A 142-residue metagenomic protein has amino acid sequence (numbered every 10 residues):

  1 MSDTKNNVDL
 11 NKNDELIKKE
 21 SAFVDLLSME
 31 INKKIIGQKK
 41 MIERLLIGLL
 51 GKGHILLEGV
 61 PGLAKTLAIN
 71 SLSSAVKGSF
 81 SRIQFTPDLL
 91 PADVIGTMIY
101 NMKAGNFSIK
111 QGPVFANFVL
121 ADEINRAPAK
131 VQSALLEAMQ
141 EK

Functional and structural regions predicted by a protein language model:
M1-D14: Interdomain "pre-motor" coupling segment immediately N-terminal to P-loop NTPase/helicase cores
I17-L63: Pre-Walker A (pre-P-loop) alpha-helix and adjacent loop at the N terminus of AAA/AAA+ ATPase modules, a conserved
R44-I47, Y100-L120: Conserved alpha-helical scaffold flanking the Walker A/P-loop in AAA+ ATPase domains
L46-T86: Walker A/P-loop
G53-I55, S79, F115-V119, E141-K142: Loop/turn-to-beta-strand initiation segments
E58-P61, R82-Q84, M102-Q111, K130 (+1 more regions): Conserved Walker
L89-G105: Conserved NTP-binding/hydrolysis module of P-loop NTPases
F115-Q140: Conserved AAA+/SF3 P-loop NTPase catalytic/coupling segment centered on the Walker-B
